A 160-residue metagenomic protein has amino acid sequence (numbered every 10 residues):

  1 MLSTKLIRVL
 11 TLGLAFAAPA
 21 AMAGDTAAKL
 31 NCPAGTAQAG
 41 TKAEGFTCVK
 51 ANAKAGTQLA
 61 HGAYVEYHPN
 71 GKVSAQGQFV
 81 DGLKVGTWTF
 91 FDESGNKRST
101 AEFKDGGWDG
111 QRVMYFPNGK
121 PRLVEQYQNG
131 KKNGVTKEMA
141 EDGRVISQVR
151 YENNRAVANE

Functional and structural regions predicted by a protein language model:
M1-L10: Bacterial N-terminal signal peptides that target proteins for export
L2, A21-E160: Glycine/tyrosine- and acidic-biased, solvent-exposed loop/turn segments at the edges of beta-strands
V9-P19: Bacterial N-terminal signal peptides
